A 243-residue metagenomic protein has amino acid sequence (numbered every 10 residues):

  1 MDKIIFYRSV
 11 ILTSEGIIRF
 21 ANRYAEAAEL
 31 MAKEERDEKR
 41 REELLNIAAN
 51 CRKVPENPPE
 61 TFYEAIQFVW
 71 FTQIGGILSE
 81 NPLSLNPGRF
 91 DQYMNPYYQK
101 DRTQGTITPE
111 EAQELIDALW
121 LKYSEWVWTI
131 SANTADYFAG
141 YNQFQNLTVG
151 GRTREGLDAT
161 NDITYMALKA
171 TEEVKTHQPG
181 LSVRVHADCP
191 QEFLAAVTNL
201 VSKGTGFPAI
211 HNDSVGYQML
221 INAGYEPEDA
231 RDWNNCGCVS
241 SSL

Functional and structural regions predicted by a protein language model:
M1-K33, L44: Mature extracytoplasmic enzyme cores
M1-S9, E43-N46, N50-L243: Conserved catalytic cores of very large enzyme subunits
D37: Acidic, metal/cofactor-coordinating or nucleic-acid-engaging core segments within structured domains
